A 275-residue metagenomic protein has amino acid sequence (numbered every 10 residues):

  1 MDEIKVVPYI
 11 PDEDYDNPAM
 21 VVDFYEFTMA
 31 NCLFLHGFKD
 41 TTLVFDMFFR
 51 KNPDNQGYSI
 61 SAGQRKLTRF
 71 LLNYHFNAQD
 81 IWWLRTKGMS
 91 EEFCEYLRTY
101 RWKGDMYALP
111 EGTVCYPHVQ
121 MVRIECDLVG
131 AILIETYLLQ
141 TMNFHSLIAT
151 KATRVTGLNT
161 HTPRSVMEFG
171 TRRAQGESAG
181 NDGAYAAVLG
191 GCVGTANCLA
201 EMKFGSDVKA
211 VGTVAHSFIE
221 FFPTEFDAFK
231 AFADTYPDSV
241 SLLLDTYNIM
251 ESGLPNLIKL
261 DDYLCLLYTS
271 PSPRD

Functional and structural regions predicted by a protein language model:
D2-T42, K51-P53, G88-M89, C94-M106 (+1 more regions): Buried, small/hydrophobic-residue-enriched core segments of structured protein domains
V44-E95: N-terminal, Lys/Arg-enriched amphipathic/low-complexity engagement segments that precede the first folded domain
S272-D275: A short, hydrophobic C-terminal helix/tail in secreted or cell-surface proteins
